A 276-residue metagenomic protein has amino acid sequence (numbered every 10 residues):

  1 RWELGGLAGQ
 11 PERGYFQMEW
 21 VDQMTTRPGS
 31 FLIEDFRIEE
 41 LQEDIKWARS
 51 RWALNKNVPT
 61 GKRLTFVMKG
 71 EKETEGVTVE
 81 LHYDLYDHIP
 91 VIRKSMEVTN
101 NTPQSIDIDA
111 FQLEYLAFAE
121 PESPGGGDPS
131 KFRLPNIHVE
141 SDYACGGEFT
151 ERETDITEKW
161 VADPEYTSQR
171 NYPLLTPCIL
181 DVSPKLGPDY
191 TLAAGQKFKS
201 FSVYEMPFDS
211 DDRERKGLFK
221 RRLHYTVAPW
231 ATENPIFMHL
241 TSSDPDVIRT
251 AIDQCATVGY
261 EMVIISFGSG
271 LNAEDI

Functional and structural regions predicted by a protein language model:
R1-T176, P184-L186: Polysaccharide-binding surfaces and accessory modules of carbohydrate-active proteins
I33, Y190-F208: Short Pro-Gly-centered flexible turn/kink motifs
I92, D107, K199, Q254-E261: Short loop/turn motifs at secondary-structure junctions
M96, G195, C255: Conserved, mostly hydrophobic/aromatic
A117, Y204, S269: Flexible, active-site-proximal loop/turn residues at the rims of small-molecule/cofactor binding pockets and catalytic
D181, M206-L218: Short, Lys/Arg- and Gly-enriched loop/turn segments at beta-strand edges
H224-L240: N-terminal small/glycine-rich loop or linker at the start of catalytic domains across soluble metabolic enzymes
P235-I276: Aromatic-lined carbohydrate-binding/catalytic grooves of carbohydrate-active enzymes
